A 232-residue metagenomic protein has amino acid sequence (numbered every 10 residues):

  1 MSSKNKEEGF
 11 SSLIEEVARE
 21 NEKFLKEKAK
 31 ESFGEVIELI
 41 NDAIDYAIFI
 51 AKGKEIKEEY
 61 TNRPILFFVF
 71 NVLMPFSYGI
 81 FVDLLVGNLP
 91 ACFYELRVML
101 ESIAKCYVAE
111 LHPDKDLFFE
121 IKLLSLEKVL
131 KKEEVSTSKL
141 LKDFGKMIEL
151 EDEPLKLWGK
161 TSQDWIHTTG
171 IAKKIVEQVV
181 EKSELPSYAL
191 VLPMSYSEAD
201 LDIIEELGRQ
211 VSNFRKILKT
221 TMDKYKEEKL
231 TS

Functional and structural regions predicted by a protein language model:
S2-T61: Short, charge-rich, low-complexity alpha-helical interaction segments
K4-N5, L126-E133, I217-S232: C-terminal tail/extension regions appended to the core domain(s) of diverse proteins
G9, L13-E16, E20, L39 (+5 more regions): Charge-rich, solvent-exposed alpha-helical interaction surfaces
K28, S32-E35, E58-I65, L84 (+5 more regions): Non-transmembrane, amphipathic alpha-helical segments
D42-Y46, V69-F76, E95, S102 (+2 more regions): Amphipathic, well-ordered alpha-helical segments in soluble domains
I44, F81, L100, S162 (+2 more regions): Structural signal for well-ordered, non-membrane alpha-helices
K52-P64, Y78-L89, F93-H167: Short non-catalytic regulatory patches outside canonical folded cores
D164-K224: Charge-enriched, short contiguous segments at helix-coil
